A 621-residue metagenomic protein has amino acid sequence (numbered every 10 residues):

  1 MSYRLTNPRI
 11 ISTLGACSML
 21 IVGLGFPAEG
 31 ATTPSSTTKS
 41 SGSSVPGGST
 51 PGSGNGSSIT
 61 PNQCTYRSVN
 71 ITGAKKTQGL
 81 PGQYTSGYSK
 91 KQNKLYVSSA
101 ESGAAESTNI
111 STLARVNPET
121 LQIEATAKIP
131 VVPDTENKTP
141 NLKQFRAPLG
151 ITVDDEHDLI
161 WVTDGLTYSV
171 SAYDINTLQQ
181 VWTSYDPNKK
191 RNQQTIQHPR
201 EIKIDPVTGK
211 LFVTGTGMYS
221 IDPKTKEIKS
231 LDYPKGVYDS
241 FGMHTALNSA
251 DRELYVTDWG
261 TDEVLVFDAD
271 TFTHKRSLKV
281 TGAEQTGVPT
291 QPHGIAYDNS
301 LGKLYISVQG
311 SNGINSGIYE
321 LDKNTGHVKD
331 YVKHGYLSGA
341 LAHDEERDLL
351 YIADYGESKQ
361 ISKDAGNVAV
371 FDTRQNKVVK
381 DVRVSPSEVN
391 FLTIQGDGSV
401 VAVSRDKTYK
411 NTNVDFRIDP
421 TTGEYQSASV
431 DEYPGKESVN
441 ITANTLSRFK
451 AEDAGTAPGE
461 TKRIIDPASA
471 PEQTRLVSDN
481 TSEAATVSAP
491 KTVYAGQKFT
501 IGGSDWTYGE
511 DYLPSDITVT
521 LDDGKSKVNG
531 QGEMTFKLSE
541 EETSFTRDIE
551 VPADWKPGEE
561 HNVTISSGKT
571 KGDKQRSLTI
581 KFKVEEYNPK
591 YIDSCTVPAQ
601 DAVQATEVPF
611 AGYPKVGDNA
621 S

Functional and structural regions predicted by a protein language model:
M1-T32, S621: Secretory targeting and sorting signals
A31-V477, V597, G617: Predominantly soluble domains enriched in secretory-pathway, periplasmic, or organellar proteins
S488-V493: Short beta-strand segments of immunoglobulin-like
I501-D505, A620: Aromatic/hydrophobic beta-strand junction motif of beta-rich domains
S539-D548: Aromatic sugar-binding surface patches on proteins that engage polysaccharides or sugar-phosphate polymers
E550-K556: Short, surface-exposed loop/turn segments at beta-strand-coil junctions that are enriched for proline with nearby
P557-V563: Exposed beta-strand face motif in extracellular beta-rich ectodomains
V603-S621: Extracellular Ser/Thr-rich, low-complexity/disordered mucin-like segments
